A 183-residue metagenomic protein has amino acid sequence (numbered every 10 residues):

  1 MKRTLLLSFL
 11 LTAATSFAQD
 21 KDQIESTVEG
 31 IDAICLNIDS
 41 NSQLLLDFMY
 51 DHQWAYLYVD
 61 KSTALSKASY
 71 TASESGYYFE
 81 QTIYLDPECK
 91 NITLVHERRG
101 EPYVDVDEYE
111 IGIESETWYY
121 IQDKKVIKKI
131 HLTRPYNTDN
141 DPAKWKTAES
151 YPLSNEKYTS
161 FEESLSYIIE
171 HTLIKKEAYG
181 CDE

Functional and structural regions predicted by a protein language model:
M1-K2, T133: Short, intrinsically disordered low-complexity segments
R3-T15: Sec-dependent N-terminal signal peptides
Q19-Y56, D105-E183: Long terminal segments
Q43-Y103: Surface-exposed acidic loop/strand-edge motifs in secreted or periplasmic proteins that form small linear binding
